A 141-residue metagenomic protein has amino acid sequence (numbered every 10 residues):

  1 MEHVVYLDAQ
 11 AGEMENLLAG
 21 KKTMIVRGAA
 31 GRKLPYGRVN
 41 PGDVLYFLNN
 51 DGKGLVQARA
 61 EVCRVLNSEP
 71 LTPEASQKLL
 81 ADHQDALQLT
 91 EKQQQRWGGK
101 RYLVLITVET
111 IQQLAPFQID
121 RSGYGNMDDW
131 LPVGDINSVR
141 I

Functional and structural regions predicted by a protein language model:
M1-N49: Long, hydrophobic N-terminal alpha-helical segment
Y6-D8, G12-M14, G28-Y36, G54-Q57 (+1 more regions): Contiguous surface segments at macromolecular interaction interfaces
